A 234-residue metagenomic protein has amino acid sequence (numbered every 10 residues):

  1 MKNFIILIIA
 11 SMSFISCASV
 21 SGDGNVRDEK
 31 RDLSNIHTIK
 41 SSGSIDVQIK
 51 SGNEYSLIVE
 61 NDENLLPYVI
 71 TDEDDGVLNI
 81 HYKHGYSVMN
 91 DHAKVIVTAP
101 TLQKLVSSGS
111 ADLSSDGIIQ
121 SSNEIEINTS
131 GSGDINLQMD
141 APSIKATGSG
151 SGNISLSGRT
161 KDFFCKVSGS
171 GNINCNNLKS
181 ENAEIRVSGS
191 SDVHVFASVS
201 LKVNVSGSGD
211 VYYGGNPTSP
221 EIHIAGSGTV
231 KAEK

Functional and structural regions predicted by a protein language model:
M1-K2: N-terminal hydrophobic targeting signals that begin at the initiator methionine
I5-L66, V77-T98, L113-S115, V230-K234: Short acidic/polar N-terminal linker immediately downstream of export determinants
H37-I49, V95-V97, L102-K234: Extended, compositionally simple hydrophobic/Ser/Thr-rich segments that build repetitive fibrous architectures
V69-E73: Solvent-exposed adhesion/ligand-recognition segments of exported proteins
D74, H81, S107-S108: Hydrophobic alpha-helical segments and helix pairs
